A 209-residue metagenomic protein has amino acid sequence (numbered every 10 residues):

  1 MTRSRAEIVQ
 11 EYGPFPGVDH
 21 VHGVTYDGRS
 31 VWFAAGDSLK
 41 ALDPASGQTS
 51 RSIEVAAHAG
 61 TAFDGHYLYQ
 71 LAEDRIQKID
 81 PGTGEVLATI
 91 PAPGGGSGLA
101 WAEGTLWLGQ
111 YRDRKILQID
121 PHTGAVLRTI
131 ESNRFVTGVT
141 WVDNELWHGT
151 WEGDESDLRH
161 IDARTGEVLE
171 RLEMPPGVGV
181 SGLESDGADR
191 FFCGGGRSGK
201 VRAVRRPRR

Functional and structural regions predicted by a protein language model:
M1-G17: A short helix->beta-strand "capping" segment at the edge of beta-propeller domains
Y12-D37, A59-G60: Beta-strand-rich domains and repeat architectures in extracellular enzymes and scaffolds, especially beta-propellers
Y12-G17, R51-A56, T89-P93, T129-N133 (+1 more regions): Surface loop/turn motifs at the tips and blade-to-blade linkers of beta-strand repeat domains
D19-T25, V55-G65, G94-A102, R134-V142 (+1 more regions): Repeated scaffold domains used in trafficking and secretory/extracellular systems, primarily beta-propellers
V31-D37, L68-D74, L108-D113, H148-G153 (+1 more regions): Conserved beta-strand positions in repeat-built beta-propeller and related beta-rich domains
K40-A41, Q77, L117, R159 (+1 more regions): WD40 beta-propeller blade core
D43-G47, D80-G84, D120-G124, D162-G166 (+1 more regions): Short loop/turn segments that connect beta-strands within beta-propeller blades
V180-R209: Blade-level signature of beta-propeller repeat domains, shared across WD40, Kelch, NHL, RCC1 and BNR/Asp-box propellers
